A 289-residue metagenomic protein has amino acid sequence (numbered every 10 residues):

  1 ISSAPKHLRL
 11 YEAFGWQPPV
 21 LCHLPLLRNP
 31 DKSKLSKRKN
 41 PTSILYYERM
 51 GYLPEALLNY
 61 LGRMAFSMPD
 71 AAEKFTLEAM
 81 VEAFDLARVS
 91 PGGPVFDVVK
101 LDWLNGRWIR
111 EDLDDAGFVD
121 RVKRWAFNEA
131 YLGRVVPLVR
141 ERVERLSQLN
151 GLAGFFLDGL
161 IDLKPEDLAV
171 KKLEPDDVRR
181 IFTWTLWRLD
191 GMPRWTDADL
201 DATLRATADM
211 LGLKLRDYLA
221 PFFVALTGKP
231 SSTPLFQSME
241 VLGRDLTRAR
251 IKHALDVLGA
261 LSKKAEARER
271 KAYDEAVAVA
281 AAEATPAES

Functional and structural regions predicted by a protein language model:
I1-G15: Extended active-site and interfacial segments that coordinate phosphate-rich ligands in large catalytic machineries
H7-L8, Q17-V20, E288: NTP-dependent nucleotidyl-transfer catalytic core
F14-V20, L24-L163, T227-A280: Catalytic adenosine-cofactor/nucleotide-binding cores of aminoacyl-tRNA synthetases and other
L77-V81, L200-A208: Short, well-structured alpha-helical segments that form the helix of a local strand-helix-strand
L168-D199, L204: Long, amphipathic alpha-helical coiled-coil segments characteristic of histidine-phosphotransfer scaffolds
R216: Positively charged interface segments
A278-S289: Long, low-complexity, intrinsically disordered segments
